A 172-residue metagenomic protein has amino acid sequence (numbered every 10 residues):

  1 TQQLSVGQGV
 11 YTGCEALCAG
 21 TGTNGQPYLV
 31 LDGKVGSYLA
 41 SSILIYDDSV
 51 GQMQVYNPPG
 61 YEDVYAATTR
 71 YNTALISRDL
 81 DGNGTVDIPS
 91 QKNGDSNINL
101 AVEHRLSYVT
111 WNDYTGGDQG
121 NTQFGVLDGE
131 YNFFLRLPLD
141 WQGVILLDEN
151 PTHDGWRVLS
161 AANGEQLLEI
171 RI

Functional and structural regions predicted by a protein language model:
T1, T21-G33, L80-K92: Acidic/hydrophobic-patterned starts of short beta strands in beta-sheet-rich repeat architectures
T1, V35-S49, G94-D113: Structural motif
Q2-G7, Q54-Y61, G117-F124: Beta-propeller fold detector
L4-L17, Y61-I76: Repeat-based blade/solenoid architectures
T12-G51, G120, P138-V144, R157: Loop/turn-rich, solvent-exposed surfaces of beta-rich toroidal or solenoidal domains
D63, T68, L75-D87, K92-S96: Extended, non-transmembrane interaction/recognition domains
Q123-I145: N-terminal "mature-domain start" segment
P138-I172: Secretory pathway targeting signatures of secreted, lumenal, and periplasmic proteins
